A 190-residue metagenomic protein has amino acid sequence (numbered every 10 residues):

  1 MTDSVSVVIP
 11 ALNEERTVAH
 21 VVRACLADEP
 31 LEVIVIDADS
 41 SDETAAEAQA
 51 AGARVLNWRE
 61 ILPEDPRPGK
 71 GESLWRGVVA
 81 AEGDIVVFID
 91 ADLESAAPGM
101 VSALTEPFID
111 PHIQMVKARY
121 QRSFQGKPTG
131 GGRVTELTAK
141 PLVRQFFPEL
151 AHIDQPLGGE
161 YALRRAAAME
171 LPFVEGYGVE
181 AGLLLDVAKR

Functional and structural regions predicted by a protein language model:
S4-S6, E32, G182, V187: Cell-envelope/extracellular polymer assembly enzymes that use nucleotide-activated donors
N13-A27: Short, well-formed alpha-helical segments that are part of the catalytic scaffolds of diverse glycosyltransferases
L31, A45-R76, A80: Conserved donor nucleotide-binding strand/loop of the catalytic core
D37-A46: A conserved acidic beta->alpha catalytic loop
L62-R76, A96-A167: Acceptor/aglycone-binding surface of glycosyltransferases and processive sugar-polymer synthases
V86: Short aromatic/hydrophobic "clamp" motif used to bind/position activated sugar donors
D90-S95: The conserved acidic donor/metal-binding loop of glycosyltransferases
A167, G176-R190: A short, conserved alpha-helix in the catalytic core of glycosyltransferases
